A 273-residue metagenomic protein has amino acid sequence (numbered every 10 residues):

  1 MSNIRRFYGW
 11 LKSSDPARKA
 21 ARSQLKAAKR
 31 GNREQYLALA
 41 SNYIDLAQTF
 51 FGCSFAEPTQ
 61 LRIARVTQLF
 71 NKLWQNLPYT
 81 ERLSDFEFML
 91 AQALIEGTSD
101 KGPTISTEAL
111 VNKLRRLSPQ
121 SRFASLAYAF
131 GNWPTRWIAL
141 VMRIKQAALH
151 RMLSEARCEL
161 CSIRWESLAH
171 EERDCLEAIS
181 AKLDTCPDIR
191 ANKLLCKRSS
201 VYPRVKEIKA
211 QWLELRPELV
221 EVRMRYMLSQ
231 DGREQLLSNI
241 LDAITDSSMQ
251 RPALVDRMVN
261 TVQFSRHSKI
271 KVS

Functional and structural regions predicted by a protein language model:
L11-K19, S23-T49, R122: A short, charge-rich alpha-helical start-of-domain segment used by transcription regulators
S23-K26, K101-G102, T107-S118, I163 (+2 more regions): Short amphipathic alpha-helical boundary/capping segments
L25-R30, C53-E57, V66-D85, I163: Sigma70-family region 2
A28, Y43, A47, F51 (+4 more regions): Short, small-hydrophobic-rich alpha-helical interface motif
I44, Q48, F70, S118 (+5 more regions): C-terminal flanking helix
R116-W137, C175-K197: Short amphipathic alpha helix immediately N-terminal
A139-S167, S200-V201: DNA-recognition helix of helix-turn-helix
R173-L176, L183-K193, E214-L241, T245-L254: A short, acidic loop/turn at secondary-structure junctions
